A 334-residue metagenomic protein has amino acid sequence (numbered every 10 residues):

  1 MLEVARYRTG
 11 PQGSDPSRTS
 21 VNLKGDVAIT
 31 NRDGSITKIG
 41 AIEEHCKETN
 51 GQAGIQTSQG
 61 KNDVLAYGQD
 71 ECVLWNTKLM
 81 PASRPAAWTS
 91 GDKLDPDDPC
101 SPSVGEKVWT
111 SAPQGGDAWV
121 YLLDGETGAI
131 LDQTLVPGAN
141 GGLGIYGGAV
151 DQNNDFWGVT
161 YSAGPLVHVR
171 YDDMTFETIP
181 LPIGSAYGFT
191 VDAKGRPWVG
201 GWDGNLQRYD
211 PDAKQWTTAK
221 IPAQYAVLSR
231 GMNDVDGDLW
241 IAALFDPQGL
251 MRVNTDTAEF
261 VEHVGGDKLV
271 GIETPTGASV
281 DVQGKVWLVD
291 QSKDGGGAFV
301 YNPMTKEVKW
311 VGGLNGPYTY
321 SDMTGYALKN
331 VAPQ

Functional and structural regions predicted by a protein language model:
L2-T9, C46-P81, I130-G138, E177-P182 (+3 more regions): Beta-propeller fold detector
G13-R18, I55-C100, A139-V150, P182-A193 (+3 more regions): Repeated scaffold domains used in trafficking and secretory/extracellular systems, primarily beta-propellers
K24, N31-D33, A41, A112-G115 (+5 more regions): Short loop/turn segments immediately following the C-termini of beta-strands
D26-T30, T37, G105-S111, Y121 (+4 more regions): Conserved beta-propeller blade signature
S35-G40, G116-L122, A163-H168, N205-R208 (+2 more regions): Structural motif
A41-E44, D124-G128, V169-M174, Y209-K214 (+2 more regions): Short loop/turn segments that connect beta-strands within beta-propeller blades
Y225-K293: Loop/turn-rich, solvent-exposed surfaces of beta-rich toroidal or solenoidal domains
D290-Q334: Blade-level signature of beta-propeller repeat domains, shared across WD40, Kelch, NHL, RCC1 and BNR/Asp-box propellers
